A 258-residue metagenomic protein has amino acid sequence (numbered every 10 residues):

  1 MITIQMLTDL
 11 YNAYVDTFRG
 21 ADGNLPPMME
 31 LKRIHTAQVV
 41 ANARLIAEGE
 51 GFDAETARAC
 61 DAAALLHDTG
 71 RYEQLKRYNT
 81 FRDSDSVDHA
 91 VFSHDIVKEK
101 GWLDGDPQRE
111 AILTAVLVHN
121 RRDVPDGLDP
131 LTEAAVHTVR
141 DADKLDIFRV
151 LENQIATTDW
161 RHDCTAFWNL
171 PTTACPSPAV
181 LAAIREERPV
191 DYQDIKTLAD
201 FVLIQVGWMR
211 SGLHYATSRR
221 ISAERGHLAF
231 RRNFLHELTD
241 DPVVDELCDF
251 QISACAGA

Functional and structural regions predicted by a protein language model:
I2, M28-R33, A37, A41 (+6 more regions): Divalent metal-dependent phosphate-bond-processing catalytic cores, especially two-metal-ion Mg2+/Mn2+ enzymes that act
T8-N12, V40, H94, K98 (+1 more regions): An amphipathic alpha-helix signature
Y11-Q38, Y72-D83: Active-site flanking loop/helix segments enriched in acidic
R19, A41-R44, G70, K98 (+1 more regions): Amphipathic, well-packed alpha-helical segments that form the structural scaffold of globular domains
A57-R82, S93, A111-R122: His-Asp-centered metal-binding catalytic motifs of divalent-metal-dependent phosphohydrolases/nucleases
K76-V91, T157-R161: Post-HEXXH active-site segment of zinc metalloproteases
V87, E110-N120, L131, V150: Sequence-structural signature of the catalytic-core scaffold of metal-dependent phosphohydrolases that act on
D88, F92-W102, V116: A generic, well-ordered mixed alpha/beta core segment in the N-terminal half of proteins
